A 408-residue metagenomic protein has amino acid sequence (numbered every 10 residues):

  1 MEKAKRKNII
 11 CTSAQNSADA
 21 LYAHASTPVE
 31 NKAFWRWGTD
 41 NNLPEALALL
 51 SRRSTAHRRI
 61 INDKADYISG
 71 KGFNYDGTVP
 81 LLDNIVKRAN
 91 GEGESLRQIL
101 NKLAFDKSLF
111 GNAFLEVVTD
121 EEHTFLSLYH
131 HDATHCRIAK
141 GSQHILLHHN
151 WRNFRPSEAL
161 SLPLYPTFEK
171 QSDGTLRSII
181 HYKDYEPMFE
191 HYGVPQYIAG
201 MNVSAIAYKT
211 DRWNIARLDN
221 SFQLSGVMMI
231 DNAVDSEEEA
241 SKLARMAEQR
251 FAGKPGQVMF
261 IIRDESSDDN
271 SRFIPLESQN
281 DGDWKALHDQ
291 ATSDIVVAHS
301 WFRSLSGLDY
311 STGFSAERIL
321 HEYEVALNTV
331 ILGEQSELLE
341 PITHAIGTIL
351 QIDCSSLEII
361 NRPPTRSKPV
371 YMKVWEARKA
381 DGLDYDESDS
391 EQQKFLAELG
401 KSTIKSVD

Functional and structural regions predicted by a protein language model:
E2-S266, W375-V407: Structured, contiguous alpha/beta core segments that scaffold functional sites
S13-N16, G91, L96, N101-D106 (+1 more regions): C-terminal helix-loop subdomains that flank or include functional centers
